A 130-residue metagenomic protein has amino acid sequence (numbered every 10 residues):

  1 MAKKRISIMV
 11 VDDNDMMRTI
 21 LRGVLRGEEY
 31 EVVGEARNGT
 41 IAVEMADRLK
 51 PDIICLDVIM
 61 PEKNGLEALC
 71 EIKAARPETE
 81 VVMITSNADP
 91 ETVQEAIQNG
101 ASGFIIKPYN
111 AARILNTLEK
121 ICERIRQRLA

Functional and structural regions predicted by a protein language model:
D15-G34: Two-component/phosphorelay signaling modules centered on CheY-like receiver
N38-I41, N64-E67: Acidic catalytic/metal-coordinating carboxylates
L49-C55: Active-site beta3 strand of CheY-like receiver
M60: Receiver (REC) domain active-site loop signature in two-component systems and cognate sites in sensor histidine kinases
N87-A88: Short, conserved "switch-loop" micro-motifs in signal-transduction and mechanochemical regulators
E91, Y109-E119: C-terminal output helix
